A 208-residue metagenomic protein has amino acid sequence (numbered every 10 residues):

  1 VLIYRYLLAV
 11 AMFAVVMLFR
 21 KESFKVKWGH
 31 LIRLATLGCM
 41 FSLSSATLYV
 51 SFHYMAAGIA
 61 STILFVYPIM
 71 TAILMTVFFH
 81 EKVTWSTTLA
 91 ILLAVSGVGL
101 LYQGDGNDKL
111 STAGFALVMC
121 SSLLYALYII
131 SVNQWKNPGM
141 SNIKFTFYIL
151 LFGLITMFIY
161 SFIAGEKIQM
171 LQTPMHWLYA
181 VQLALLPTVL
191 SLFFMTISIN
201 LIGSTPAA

Functional and structural regions predicted by a protein language model:
L2-A11, M40-F41, L48-K82, T87 (+2 more regions): Specific alpha-helical transmembrane segments that line the substrate/conduction pathway and gating interfaces
I3-Y4, A60-V66, V132-L154, A184-A208: Helix-helix packing/entry segments at the starts of transmembrane helices
L7, A14, G38, S42-A46 (+5 more regions): Hydrophobic/small/kink-forming positions within alpha-helical transmembrane segments of polytopic membrane proteins
A9-K27, L93-K109, F152-H176: Membrane-interface helix-cap regions at the ends of transmembrane helices in multi-pass membrane proteins
V10-F13, T71-A72, D108-G165, F194: Transmembrane alpha-helical segments that form core, pore/gating elements of small-molecule transporters/exporters
F13, A35, C39, L74 (+3 more regions): Hydrophobic transmembrane alpha-helices of multi-pass small-molecule transport proteins
M17-L64, L100, A184-I202: Specific transmembrane alpha-helical segments of multi-pass solute transporters/efflux pumps, especially DMT/EamA
W28-I32, S61-L64, H80-L100, D108-F115 (+1 more regions): Loop-to-transmembrane alpha-helix entry segments
